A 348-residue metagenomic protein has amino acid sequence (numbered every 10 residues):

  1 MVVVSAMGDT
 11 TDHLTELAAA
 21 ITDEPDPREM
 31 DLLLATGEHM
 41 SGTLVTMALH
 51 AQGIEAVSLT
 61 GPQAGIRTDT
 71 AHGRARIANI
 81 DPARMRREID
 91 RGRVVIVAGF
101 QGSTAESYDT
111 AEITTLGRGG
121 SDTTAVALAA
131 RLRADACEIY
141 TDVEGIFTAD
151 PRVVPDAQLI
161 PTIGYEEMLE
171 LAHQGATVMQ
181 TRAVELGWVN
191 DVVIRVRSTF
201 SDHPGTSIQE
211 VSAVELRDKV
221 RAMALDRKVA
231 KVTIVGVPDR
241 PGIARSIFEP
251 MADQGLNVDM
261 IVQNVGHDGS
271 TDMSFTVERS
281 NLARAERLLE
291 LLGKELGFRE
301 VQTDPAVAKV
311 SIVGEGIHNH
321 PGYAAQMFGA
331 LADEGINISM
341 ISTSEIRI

Functional and structural regions predicted by a protein language model:
M1, A136-Y140, I194-V196, D259-M260 (+1 more regions): Short hydrophobic alpha-helical runs that function as membrane-insertion/retention elements
M1-V184, N264, T276: Nucleotide/pyrophosphate-binding catalytic subdomain
V4-D12, F147, V196-A213, G269 (+1 more regions): Terminal amphipathic helices with adjacent charged low-complexity linkers/tails
I54, A134, V192, L256 (+1 more regions): Short glycine/serine/threonine/alanine-rich loop segments
R91-G92, N190, Q254, E334: Structured helix-beta-strand junction loops
Q180, D191-S198: Acidic/polar loop patches that form or flank catalytic/metal-binding clefts of enzymes that bind anionic ligands
P204-I348: A conserved regulatory-domain signal marking ACT and ACT-like small-molecule sensing domains and adjacent regulatory
